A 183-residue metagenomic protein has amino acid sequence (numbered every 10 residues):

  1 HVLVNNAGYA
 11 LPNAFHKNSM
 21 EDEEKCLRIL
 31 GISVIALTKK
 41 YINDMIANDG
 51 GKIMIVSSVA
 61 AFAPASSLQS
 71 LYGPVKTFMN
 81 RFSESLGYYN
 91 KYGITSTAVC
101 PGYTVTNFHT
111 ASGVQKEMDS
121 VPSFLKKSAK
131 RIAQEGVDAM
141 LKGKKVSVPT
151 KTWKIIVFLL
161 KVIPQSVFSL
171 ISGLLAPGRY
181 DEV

Functional and structural regions predicted by a protein language model:
N6-L11: Conserved NAD(P)H cofactor-binding loop of Rossmann-fold oxidoreductase domains
A14-H16, D22-C26: Substrate-binding pocket helix/loop in short-chain dehydrogenase/reductase
T38, P74-V75: Active-site helix of classical SDR
T38-K39, E84: A short, exposed helix-loop element centered on a Lys and neighboring polar residues
S58: Residue(s) in the substrate-gating loop at a strand-loop-helix junction that position the organic substrate next
A63, E84-T95: Active-site-adjacent segment of SDR/Rossmann-fold oxidoreductases
A98, D119-I156: C-terminal helical subdomain
